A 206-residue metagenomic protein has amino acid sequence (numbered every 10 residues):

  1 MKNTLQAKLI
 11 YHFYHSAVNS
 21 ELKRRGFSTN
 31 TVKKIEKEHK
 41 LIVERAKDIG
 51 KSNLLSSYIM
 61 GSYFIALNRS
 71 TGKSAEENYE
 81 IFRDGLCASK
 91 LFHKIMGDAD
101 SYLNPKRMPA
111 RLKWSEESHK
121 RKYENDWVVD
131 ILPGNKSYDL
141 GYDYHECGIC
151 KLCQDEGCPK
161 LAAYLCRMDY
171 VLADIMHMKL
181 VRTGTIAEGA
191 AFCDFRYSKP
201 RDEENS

Functional and structural regions predicted by a protein language model:
M1-R69: N-terminal, charged low-complexity regulatory/assembly segments
Y58, S62, M168, A190: Short, well-structured alpha-helical interface segments that form or flank functional binding sites
I59-I65, R69-D155: Amphipathic interaction/junction segments at domain boundaries or subunit interfaces
V128-E188: Short, hydrophobic/π-rich interface segment
E188-R196: Beta-rich nucleic-acid/ligand-interaction surfaces
Y197-E203: Short beta-strand-to-coil "C-cap" segments at the C-terminal boundary of structured domains/repeats, marking
S206: A surface-exposed, charged beta-strand/loop segment in the N-terminal or early-internal portion of soluble proteins
